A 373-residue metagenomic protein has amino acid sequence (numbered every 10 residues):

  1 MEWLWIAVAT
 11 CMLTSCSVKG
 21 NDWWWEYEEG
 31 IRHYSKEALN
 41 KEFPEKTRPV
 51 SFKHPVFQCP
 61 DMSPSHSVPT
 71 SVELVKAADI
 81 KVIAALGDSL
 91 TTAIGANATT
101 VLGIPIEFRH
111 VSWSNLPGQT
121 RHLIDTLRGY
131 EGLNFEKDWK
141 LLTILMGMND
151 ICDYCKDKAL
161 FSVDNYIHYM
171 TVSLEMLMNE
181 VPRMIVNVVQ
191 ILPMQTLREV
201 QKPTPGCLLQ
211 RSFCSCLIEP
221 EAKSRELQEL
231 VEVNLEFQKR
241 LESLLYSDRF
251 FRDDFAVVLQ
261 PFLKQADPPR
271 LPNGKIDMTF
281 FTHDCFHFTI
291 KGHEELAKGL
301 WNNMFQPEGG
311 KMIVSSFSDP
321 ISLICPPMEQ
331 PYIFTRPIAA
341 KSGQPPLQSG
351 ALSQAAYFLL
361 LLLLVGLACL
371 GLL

Functional and structural regions predicted by a protein language model:
E2-K81, A85, G206-C207, R211-L373: Conserved catalytic region of serine esterases and O-acyltransferases that act on ester linkages in lipids
P44-K46, F52-Q58, T99-E175, P193 (+1 more regions): Conserved SGNH/GDSL esterase-like catalytic core that processes O-acyl groups on lipids and polysaccharides
P60-S114, L142: Serine-esterase "nucleophile elbow" of acetyl-processing enzymes
V82-I94, S114, K140-L145, D150-C152 (+2 more regions): Structural recognition of the beta-strand scaffold that forms the well-ordered cores of secreted hydrolase catalytic
T92-I94, D150-D153, M194-E199, Q265-P268: Short catalytic/ligand-binding loop motif for oxyanion handling, primarily in non-cytosolic enzymes, centered on
N97-V111, D153-A159, P203-L227: A solvent-exposed, charged loop/short amphipathic helix patch at secondary-structure junctions
I124-R128, G147, E175-P182, E242 (+2 more regions): Sec-exported extracytoplasmic/periplasmic mature domains
N187-C207: Active-site cradle of extracellular carbohydrate-active enzymes
